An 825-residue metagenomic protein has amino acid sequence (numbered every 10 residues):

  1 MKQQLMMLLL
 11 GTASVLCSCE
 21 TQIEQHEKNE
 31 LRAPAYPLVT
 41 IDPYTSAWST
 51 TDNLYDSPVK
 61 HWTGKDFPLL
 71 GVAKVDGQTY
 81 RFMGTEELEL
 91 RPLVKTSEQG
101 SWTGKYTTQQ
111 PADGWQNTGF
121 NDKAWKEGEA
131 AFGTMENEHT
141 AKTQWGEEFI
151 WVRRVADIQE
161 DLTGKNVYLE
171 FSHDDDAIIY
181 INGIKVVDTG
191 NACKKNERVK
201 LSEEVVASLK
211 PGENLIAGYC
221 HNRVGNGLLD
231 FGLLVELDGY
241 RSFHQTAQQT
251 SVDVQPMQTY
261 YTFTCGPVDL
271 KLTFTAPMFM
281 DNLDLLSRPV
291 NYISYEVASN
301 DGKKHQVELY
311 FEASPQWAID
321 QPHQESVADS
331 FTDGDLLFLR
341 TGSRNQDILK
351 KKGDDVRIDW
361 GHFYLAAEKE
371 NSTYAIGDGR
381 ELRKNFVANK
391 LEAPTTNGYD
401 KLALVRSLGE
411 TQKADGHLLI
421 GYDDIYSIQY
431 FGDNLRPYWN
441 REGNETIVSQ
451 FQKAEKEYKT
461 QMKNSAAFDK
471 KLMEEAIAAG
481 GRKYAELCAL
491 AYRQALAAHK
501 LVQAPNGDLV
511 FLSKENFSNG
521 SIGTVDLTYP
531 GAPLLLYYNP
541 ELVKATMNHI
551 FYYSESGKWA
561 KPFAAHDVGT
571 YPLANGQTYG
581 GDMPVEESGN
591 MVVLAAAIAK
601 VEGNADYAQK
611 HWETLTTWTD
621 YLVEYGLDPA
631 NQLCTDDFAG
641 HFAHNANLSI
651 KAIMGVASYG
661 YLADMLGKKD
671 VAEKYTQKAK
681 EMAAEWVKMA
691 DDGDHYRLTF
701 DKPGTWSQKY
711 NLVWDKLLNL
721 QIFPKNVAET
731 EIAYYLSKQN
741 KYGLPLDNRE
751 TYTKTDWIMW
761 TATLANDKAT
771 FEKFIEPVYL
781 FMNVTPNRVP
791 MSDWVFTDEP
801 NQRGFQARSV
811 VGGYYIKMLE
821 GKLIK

Functional and structural regions predicted by a protein language model:
T21-P37, S46-A47, D52, E87-N117 (+5 more regions): Acidic/polar, glycine-enriched structural segments that form the non-catalytic walls/loops of the carbohydrate-binding
E30-H61, E587, M591-V592, L666 (+2 more regions): C-terminal capping/lid segments that line or modulate ligand- or cofactor-binding pockets
N53-D56, Y80, G302-Q306, I428 (+8 more regions): Structural helix-adjacent loops and short alpha-helical linkers that scaffold large soluble proteins
P92-A112, N117-F120, W125, A192 (+1 more regions): An acidic-aromatic loop/edge-strand motif
W125, E148, A156-G183, I216-G218: Aromatic-lined ligand-binding clefts that engage carbohydrates, nucleic acids, or primary amines
K271, A485-L490, H499-A504, G523 (+6 more regions): Aromatic-lined, polymer-binding surfaces characteristic of secreted/periplasmic polysaccharide-degrading enzymes
D333-V387, E515-L527, P533-P540, Y552 (+8 more regions): Extended ligand-binding clefts on enzyme/binding-domain cores
R441-M462, G520-P629, N645-Y659, A663: Aromatic-rich carbohydrate-recognition surfaces in CAZymes
